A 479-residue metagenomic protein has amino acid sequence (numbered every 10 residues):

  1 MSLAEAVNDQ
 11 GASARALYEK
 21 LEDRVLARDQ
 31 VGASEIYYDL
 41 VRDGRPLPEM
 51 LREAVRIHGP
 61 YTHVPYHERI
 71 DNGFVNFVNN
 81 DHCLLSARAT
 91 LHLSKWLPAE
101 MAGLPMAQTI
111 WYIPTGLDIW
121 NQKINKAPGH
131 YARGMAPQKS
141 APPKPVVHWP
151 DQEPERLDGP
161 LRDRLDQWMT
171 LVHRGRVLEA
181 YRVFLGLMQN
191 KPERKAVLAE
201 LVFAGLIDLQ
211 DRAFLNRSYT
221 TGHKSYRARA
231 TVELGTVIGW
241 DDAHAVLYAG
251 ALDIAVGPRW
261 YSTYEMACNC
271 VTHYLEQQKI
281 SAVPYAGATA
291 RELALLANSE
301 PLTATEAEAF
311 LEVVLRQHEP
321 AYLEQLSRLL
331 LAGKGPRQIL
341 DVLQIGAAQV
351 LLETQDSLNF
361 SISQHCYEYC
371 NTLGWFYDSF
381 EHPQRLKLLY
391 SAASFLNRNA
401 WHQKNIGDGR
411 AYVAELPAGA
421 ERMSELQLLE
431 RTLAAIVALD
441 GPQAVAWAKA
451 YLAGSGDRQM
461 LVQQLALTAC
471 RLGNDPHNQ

Functional and structural regions predicted by a protein language model:
M1-Q479: Mature, well-folded catalytic/scaffold domains that follow N-terminal targeting or propeptide regions
